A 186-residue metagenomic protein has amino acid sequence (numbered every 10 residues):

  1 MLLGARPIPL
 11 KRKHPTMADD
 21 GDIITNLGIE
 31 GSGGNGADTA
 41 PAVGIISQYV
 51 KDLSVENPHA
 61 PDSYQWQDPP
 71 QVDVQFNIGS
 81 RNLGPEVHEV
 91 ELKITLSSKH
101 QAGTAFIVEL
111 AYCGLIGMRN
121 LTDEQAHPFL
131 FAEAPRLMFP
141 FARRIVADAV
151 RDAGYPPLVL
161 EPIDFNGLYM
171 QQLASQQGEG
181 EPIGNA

Functional and structural regions predicted by a protein language model:
M1-T16: Short, Lys/Arg-enriched N-terminal segments with co-localized hydrophobic residues within the first ~10-30 amino acids
A18-L137, F141-A186: N-terminal intrinsically disordered, cationic/polar leader segments that include organellar targeting peptides
